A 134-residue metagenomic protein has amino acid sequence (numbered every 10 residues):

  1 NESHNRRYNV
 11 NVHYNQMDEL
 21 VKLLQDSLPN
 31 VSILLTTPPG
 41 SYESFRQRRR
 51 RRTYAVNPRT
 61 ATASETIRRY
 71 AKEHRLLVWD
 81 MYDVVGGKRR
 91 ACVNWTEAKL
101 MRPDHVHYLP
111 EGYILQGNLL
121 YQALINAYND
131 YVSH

Functional and structural regions predicted by a protein language model:
N1-V12: Oxyanion-hole/transition-state-stabilizing segment in secreted/luminal serine hydrolases and related acyltransferases
N11-D18, K22, N118, Q122-I125: Amphipathic, non-transmembrane alpha-helical secondary structure
H13, L24, T36, G87 (+1 more regions): Functionally constrained cores in energy, signaling, and assembly domains
M17-V21, Q25, S32-T37, S41 (+1 more regions): Conserved, well-ordered alpha-helix/loop/beta-strand core segments that scaffold catalytic motifs
Q25-S27, D130: Surface-exposed acidic, glycine-flexible loop patches that form ligand/cofactor-binding and adhesion interfaces
L28-I33, E73-L77: Loop/turn elements at helix/coil->beta-strand transitions in domains of secreted/extracellular proteins
S41-H134: Catalytic His-Asp segment of secreted/periplasmic serine-dependent ester chemistry enzymes
